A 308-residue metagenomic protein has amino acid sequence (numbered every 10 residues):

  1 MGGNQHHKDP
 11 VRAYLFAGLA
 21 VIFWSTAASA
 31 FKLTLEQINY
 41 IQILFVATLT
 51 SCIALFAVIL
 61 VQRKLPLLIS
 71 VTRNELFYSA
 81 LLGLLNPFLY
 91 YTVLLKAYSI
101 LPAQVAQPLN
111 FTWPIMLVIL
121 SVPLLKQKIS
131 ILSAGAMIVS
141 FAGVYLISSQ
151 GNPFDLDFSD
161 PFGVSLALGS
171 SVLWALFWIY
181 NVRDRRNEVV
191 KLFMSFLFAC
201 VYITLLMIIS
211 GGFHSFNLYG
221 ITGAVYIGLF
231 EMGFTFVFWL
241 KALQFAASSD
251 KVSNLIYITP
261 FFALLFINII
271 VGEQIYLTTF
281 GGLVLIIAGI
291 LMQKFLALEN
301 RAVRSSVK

Functional and structural regions predicted by a protein language model:
M1-V46, A142, P153-R183, V201-Y202 (+2 more regions): Glycine-/small-residue-enriched transmembrane alpha-helix faces in small-molecule transporters and effluxers
R12-I22, P66-V93, P161-S170, S215-F234 (+1 more regions): Loop-to-transmembrane-helix transition segments
I22-S25, S29, F56, G83-F88 (+9 more regions): Hydrophobic/small/kink-forming positions within alpha-helical transmembrane segments of polytopic membrane proteins
A27-A28, F56, R63-L109, L146 (+1 more regions): Specific transmembrane alpha-helical segments of multi-pass solute transporters/efflux pumps, especially DMT/EamA
Q37-L89, P114-L117, V172-L176, F193-S210 (+1 more regions): Transmembrane alpha-helices of multi-pass small-molecule transport proteins
L44-V46, V105-T112, N181-C200, M232-I269: Helix-helix packing/entry segments at the starts of transmembrane helices
A54, I59, W113-I138, P260-F280: C-terminal transmembrane-helix exit sites in multi-pass transporters
L55, I129-G151, C200-V201, F262 (+1 more regions): Hydrophobic transmembrane alpha-helices of multi-pass small-molecule transport proteins
